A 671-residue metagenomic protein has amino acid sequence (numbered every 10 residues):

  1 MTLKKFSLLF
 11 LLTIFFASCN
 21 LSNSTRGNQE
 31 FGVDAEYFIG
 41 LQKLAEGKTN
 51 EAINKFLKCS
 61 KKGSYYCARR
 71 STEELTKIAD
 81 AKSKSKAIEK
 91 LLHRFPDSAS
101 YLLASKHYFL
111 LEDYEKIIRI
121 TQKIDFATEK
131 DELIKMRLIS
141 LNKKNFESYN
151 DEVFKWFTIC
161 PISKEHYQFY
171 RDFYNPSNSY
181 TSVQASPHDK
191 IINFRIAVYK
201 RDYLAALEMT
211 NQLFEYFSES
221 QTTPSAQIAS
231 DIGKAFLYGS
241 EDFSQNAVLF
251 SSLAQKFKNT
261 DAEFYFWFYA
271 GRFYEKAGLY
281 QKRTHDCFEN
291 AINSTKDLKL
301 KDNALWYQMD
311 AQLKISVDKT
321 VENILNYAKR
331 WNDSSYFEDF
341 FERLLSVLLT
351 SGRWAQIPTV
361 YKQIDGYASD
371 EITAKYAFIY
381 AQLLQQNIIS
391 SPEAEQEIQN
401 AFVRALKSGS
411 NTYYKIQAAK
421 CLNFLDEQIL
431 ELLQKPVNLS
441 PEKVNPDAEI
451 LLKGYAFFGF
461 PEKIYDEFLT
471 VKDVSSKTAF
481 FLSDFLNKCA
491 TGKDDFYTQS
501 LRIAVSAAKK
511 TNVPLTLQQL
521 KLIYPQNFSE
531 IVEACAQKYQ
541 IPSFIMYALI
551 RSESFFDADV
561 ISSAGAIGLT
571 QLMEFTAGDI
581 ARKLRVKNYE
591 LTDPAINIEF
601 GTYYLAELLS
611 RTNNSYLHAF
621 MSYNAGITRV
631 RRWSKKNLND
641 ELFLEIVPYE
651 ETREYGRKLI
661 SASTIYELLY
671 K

Functional and structural regions predicted by a protein language model:
C19-K77, A99, E165-L204, E431-E449 (+1 more regions): N-terminal leader/linker segments that initiate helical-solenoid repeat arrays
L21, A226, K256, E263-Y265 (+12 more regions): Catalytic glycan-binding domains that act on GlcNAc-containing polysaccharides
N28-G32, F56-A68, L91-Y101, L111 (+11 more regions): Short solvent-exposed coil/turn linkers within tandem alpha-helical repeat scaffolds
E36, A68, T72, Y101 (+10 more regions): TPR repeat positional signature
I39, L75, A104, K135-R137 (+8 more regions): Structural register within alpha-helical repeat arrays
K43, A79, Y108, L141-N142 (+8 more regions): Residue at a conserved register position within TPR or TPR-like alpha-solenoid repeats
A52, K84, I117, Y149 (+9 more regions): Single-residue signature of alpha-solenoid repeat helices
